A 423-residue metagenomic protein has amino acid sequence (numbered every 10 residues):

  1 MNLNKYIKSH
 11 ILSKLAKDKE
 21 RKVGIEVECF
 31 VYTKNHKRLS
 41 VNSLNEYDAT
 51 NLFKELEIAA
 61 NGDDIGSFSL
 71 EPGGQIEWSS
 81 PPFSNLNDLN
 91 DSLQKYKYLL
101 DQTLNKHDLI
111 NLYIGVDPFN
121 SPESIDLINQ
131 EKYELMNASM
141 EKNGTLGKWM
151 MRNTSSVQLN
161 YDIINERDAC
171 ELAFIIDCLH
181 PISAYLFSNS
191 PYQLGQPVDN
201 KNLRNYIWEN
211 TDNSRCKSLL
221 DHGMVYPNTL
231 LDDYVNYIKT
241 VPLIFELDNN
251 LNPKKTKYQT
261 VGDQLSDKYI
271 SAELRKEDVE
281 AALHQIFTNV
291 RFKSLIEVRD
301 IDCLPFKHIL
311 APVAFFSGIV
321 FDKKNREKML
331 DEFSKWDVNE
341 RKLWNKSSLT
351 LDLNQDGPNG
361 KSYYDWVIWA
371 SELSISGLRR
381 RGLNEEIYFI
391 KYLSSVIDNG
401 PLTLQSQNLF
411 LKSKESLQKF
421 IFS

Functional and structural regions predicted by a protein language model:
M1-G147, N153, E171, S294 (+9 more regions): Terminal catalytic/cofactor-binding subdomain
F30, Q158-N160, E297-R299: Structured core elements
Y32-T33, P81, D162-I164, I301: Solvent-exposed residues in well-ordered beta-strands and their adjoining turns, especially edge/terminal strands
N35, I164-E166, I182, L304 (+1 more regions): A very general structural signal that marks isolated residues within well-ordered alpha-helical segments
V116-R291: Loop-rich catalytic cores of soluble enzymes, especially ATP-dependent carboxylate-amine ligases and other
D221-E246, K361-F389: An exposure/low-complexity boundary signal
K254-E340: Long, well-ordered mid-to-C-terminal structural blocks that present hydrophobic/aromatic surfaces
